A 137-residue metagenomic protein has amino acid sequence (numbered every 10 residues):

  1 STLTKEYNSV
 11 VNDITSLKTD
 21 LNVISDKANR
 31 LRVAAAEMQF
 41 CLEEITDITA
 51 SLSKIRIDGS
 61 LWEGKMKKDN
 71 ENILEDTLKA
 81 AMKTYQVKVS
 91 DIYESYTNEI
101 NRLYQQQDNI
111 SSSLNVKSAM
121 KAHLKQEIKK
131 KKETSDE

Functional and structural regions predicted by a protein language model:
S1-E137: N-terminal secretion-targeting helices of virulence/extracellular proteins, encompassing both classical Sec signal
